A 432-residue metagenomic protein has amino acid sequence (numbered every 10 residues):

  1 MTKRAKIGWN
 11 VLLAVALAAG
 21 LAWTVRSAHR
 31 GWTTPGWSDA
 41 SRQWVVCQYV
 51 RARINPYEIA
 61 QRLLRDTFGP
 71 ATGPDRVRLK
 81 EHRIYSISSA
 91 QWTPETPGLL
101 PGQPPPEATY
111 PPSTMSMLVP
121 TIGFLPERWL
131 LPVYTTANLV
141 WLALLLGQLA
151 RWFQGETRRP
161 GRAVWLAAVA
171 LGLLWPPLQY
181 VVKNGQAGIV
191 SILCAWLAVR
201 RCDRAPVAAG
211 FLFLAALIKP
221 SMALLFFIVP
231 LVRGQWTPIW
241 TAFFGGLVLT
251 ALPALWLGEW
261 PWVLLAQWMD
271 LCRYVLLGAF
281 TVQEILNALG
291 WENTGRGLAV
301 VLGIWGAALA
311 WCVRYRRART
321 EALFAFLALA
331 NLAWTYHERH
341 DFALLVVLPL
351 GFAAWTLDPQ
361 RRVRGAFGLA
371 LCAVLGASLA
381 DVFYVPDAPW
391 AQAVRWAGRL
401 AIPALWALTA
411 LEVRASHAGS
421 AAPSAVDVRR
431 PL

Functional and structural regions predicted by a protein language model:
T2-A208, P230-V346, L350-T356, P423: Primarily membrane-embedded glycan-assembly and transfer machineries that use lipid-linked glycans
T2-R4, V181, L217, T294 (+5 more regions): Intrinsically disordered, low-complexity sequence elements enriched in Ser/Thr/Gly/Pro
L139-V140, I218-S221, V248-L252, A366-F367 (+1 more regions): Membrane-embedded alpha-helical segments of transport systems, primarily multispan ion/solute transporters
A187, P220, H340-F342, W396 (+1 more regions): Hydrophobic alpha-helical segments, especially transmembrane helices and their immediate juxtamembrane helical caps
V190-L193, F226, V346, L371 (+2 more regions): Enrichment for repetitive, rod-forming helical segments
S191, A195, F211, V374-D381: A broad helix-preferring feature
V207-R233: Voltage-sensor/pore transmembrane module of 6-TM cation channels
A353-L432: Aromatic-enriched
